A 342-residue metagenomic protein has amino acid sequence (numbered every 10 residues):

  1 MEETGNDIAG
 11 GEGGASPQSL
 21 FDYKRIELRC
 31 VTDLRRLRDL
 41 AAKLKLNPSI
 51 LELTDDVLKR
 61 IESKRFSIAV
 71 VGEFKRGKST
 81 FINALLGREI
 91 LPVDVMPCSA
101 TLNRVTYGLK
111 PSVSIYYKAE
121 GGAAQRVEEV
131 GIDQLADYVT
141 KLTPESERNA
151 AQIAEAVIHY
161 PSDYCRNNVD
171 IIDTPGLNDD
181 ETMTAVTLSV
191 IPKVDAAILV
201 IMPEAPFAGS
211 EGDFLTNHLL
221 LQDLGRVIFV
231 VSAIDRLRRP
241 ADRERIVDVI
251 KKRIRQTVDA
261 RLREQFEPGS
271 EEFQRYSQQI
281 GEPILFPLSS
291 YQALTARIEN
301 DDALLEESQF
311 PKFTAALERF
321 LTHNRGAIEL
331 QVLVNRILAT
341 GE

Functional and structural regions predicted by a protein language model:
E2-K45: Charged, amphipathic alpha-helical linker segments immediately N-terminal to NTP-binding catalytic cores
P17-L20, K24, L51, E307 (+1 more regions): Heptad-repeat register of long alpha-helical coiled-coils used for dimerization/oligomerization in large scaffolding
V31, T54-D55, K59-V334: Globular "head" domains of long coiled-coil molecular machines
A42, S49, T54-D56: Solvent-exposed loop/turn elements at secondary-structure boundaries
V332-E342: Extended, charged coiled-coil helical stalks used as long, distance-spanning scaffolds in large assemblies
